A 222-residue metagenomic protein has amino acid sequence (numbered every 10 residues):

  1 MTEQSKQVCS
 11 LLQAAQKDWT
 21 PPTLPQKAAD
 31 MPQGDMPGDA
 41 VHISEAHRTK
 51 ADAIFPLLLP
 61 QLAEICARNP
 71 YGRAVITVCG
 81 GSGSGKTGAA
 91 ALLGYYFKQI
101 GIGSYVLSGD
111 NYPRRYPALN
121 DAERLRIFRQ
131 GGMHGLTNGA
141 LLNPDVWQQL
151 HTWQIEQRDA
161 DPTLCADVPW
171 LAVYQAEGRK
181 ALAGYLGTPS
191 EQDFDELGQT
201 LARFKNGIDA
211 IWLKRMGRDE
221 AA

Functional and structural regions predicted by a protein language model:
T2-P56: Charged, amphipathic alpha-helical linker segments immediately N-terminal to NTP-binding catalytic cores
I65-R73: Phosphate-binding P-loop
G80: The Walker A (P-loop) glycine that initiates the GxxxxGKT/S ATP-binding motif of P-loop NTPases
G83: Walker A (P-loop) phosphate-binding loop of P-loop NTPases
K86: Conserved lysine of the Walker
A89, L93: Hydrophobic positions on the alpha1 helix immediately C-terminal to the Walker A/P-loop
Y95-Y105: Post-Walker A helix-loop "phosphate-sensing" segment adjacent to the P-loop in P-loop NTPases
S104-S108, Y112-G217: Conserved nucleotide-sensing/catalytic segment adjacent to the nucleotide-binding pocket in NTP-handling enzymes
